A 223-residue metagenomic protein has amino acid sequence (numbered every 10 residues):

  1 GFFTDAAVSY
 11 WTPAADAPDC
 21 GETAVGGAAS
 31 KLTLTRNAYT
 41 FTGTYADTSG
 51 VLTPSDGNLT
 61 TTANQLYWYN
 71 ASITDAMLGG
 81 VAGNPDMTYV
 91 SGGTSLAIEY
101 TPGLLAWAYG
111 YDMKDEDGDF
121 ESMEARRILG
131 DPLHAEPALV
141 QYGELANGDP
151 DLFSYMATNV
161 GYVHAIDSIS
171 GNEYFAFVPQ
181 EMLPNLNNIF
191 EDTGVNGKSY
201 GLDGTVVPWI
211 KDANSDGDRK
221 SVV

Functional and structural regions predicted by a protein language model:
G1-V223: A fold-level detector for beta-propeller and closely related beta-sheet-rich head/sensor domains
